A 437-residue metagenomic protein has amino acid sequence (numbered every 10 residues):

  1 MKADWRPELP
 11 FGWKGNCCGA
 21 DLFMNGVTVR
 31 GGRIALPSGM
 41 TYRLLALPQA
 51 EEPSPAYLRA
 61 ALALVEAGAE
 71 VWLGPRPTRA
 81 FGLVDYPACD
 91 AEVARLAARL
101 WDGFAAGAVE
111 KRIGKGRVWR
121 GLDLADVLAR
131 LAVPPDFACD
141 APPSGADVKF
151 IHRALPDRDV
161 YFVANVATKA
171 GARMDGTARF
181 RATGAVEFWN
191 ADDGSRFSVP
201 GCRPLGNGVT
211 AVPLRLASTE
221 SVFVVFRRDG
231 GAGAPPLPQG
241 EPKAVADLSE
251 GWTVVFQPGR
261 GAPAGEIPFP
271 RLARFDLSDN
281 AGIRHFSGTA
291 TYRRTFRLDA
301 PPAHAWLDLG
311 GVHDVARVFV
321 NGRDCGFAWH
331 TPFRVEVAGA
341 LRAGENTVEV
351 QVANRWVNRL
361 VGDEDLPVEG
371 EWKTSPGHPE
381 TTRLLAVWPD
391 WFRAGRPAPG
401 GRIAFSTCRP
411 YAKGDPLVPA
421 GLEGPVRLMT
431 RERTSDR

Functional and structural regions predicted by a protein language model:
M1-T289, R297-P301, V337, R427-D436: Carbohydrate-binding surfaces of carbohydrate-active enzymes
I34, K111, A316-G322: Short aromatic-centered micro-motifs
T177-A178, F296-L298, P302-N321, V348-V352: Aromatic-lined ligand-binding clefts that engage carbohydrates, nucleic acids, or primary amines
V222-D229, R294, T347-N354: Short, hydrophobic/aromatic-enriched beta-strand segments in well-ordered soluble domains
G230-E250, N354-V426: Glycine/proline-rich low-complexity spacer/linker segments in large multi-domain proteins
W329-F333: A beta-strand/beta-hairpin structural motif
R342-G344: A glycine-anchored, Pro-Gly-centered beta-turn/N-cap motif
